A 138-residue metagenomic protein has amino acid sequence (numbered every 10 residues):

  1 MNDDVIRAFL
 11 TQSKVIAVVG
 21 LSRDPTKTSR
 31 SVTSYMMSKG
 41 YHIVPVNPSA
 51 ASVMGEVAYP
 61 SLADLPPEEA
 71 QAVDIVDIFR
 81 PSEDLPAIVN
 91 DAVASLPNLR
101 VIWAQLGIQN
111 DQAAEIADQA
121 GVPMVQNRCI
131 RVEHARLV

Functional and structural regions predicted by a protein language model:
M1-Q12: Short N-terminal or domain-adjacent regulatory/targeting segments
I16-V19: Conserved beta-strand elements of the Class I
S22-K27, Y35-M54: NAD(P)-binding Rossmann-fold cofactor-contacting core
K39-Y41, L96-R100, A120-V122: A short helix->loop->beta-strand "cap" motif at the edges of active sites that frequently abuts
P66-L106: Mid-chain, well-packed structural core segment of small domains
L106-H134: Rossmann-fold NAD(P)-binding glycine/threonine-rich loop
